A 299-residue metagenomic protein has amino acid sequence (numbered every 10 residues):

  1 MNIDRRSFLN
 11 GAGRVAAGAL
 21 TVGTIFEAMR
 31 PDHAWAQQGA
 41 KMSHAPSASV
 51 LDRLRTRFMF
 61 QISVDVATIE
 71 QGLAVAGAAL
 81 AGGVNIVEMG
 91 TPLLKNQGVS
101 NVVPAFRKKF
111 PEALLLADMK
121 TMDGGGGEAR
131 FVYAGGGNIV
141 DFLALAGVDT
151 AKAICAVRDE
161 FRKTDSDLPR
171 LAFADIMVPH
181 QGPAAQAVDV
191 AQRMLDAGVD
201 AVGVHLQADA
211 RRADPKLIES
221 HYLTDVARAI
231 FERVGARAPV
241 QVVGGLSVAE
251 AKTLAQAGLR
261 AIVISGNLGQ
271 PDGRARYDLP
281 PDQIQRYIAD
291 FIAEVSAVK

Functional and structural regions predicted by a protein language model:
S7-M29: N-terminal export signals
G23-R57: C-terminal segment of N-terminal export signals and the immediately downstream linker at the start of the mature
S43-A105, K109-L114, M122-G124, L279-Q283: Conserved N-terminal beta1-alpha1 strand-loop-helix module at the mouth
F58-V64, V87-M89, L115-M119, V140-F142 (+4 more regions): Hydrophobic faces of well-ordered beta-strands that scaffold small-molecule active sites in alpha/beta enzyme cores
L93-F106, D123-G127, A144-R162, Q186 (+3 more regions): Active-site-adjacent beta->alpha loops and helix N-cap segments on the catalytic face of soluble alpha/beta enzymes
G125-V132, A185-M194, L246-A261: Catalytic cores of alpha/beta
G137-I218: Conserved anion-binding
Q270-K299: C-terminal helical cap(s) of enzyme catalytic domains, especially alpha/beta-barrels
